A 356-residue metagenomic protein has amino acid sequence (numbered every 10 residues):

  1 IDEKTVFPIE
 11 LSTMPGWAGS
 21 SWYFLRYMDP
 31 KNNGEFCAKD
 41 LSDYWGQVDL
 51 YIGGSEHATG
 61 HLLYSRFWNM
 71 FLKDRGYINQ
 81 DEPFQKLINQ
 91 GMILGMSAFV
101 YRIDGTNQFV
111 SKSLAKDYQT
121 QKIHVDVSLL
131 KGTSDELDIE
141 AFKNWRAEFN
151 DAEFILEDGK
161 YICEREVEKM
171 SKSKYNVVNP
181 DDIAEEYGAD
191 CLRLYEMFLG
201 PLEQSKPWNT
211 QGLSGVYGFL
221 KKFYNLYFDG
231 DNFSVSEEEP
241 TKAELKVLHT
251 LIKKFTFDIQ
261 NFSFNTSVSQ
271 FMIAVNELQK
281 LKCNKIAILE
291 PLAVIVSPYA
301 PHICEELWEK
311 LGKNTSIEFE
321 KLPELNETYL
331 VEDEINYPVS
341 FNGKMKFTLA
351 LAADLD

Functional and structural regions predicted by a protein language model:
I1-F228, V247-N276, I288-V296: Structured secondary-structure scaffolds
G60, L355-D356: Short amphipathic alpha-helical segments
L87-N89, I93-Y101, F233-K254, S269 (+1 more regions): Acidic, turn-prone loop/beta-hairpin segments
V177-V178, A353-L355: A short acidic/small-residue loop/turn micro-motif
